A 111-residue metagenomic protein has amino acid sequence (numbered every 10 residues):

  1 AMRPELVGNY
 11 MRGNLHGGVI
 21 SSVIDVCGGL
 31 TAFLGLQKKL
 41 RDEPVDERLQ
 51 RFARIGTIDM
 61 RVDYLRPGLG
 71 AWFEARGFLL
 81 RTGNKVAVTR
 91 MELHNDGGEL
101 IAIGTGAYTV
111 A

Functional and structural regions predicted by a protein language model:
A1-L15: Catalytic strand-loop segment that frames the active site of acyl-thioester-processing enzymes
M2-L6, G28, R66-G68: Generic secondary-structure microfeatures
E5-V7, M60, M91: A broad detector of the eukaryotic-type serine/threonine protein kinase catalytic domain
R12-F33, T57: Compact, glycine-rich, soluble single-domain proteins
T31-E74: Hydrophobic beta-strand-centered segment that forms part of the acyl-chain substrate-binding groove
R54, Y64-R90, H94-I103: Beta-rich strand-turn-strand
Y108-V110: A short acidic/small-residue loop/turn micro-motif
